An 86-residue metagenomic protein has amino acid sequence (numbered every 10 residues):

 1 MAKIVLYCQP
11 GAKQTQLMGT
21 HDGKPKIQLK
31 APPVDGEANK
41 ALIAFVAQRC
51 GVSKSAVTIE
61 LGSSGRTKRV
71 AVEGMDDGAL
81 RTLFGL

Functional and structural regions predicted by a protein language model:
M1, D22-K24, K40, V52-K54 (+1 more regions): Short connector loops at helix/strand junctions that flank enzyme active sites, especially segments positioning acidic
M1-P32: N-terminal first-folded block
L6, V46, V57: Residue-level signal for inorganic ion chemistry
P10, D22, D35, L61-S64 (+1 more regions): Short glycine-rich loop/turn motifs that provide flexible caps or phosphate-binding loops at active sites
P10, I27, F45, S63-K68: Preference for short coil/turn "hinge" residues that link or interrupt alpha-helices
T15, G36, A79-R81: Intrinsically disordered, low-complexity acidic/polar segments
T20-C50: Compact, glycine-rich, soluble single-domain proteins
R49-C50, K54-L86: C-terminal structural segments of small proteins and small subunits
